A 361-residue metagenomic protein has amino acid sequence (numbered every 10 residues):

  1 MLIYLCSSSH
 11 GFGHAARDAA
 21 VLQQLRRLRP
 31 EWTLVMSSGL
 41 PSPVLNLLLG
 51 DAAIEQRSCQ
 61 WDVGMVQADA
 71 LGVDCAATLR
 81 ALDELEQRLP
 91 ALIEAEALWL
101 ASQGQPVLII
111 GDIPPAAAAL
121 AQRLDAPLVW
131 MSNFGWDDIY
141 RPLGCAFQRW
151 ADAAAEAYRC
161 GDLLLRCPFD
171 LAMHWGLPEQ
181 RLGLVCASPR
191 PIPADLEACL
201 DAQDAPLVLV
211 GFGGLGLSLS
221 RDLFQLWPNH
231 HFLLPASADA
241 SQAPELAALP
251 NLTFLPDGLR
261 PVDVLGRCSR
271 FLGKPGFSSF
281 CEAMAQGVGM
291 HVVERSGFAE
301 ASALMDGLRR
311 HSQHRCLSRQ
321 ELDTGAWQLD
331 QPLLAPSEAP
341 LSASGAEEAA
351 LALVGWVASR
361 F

Functional and structural regions predicted by a protein language model:
S7-A19: A short, glycine/small-residue-rich beta-strand->loop->alpha-helix junction that serves as a flexible
V21-L22, A187-R270: Donor-nucleotide binding loops and adjacent catalytic segments primarily of GT-B fold Leloir glycosyltransferases
W32-Q87: Conserved nucleotide-sugar phosphate-binding/catalytic loop shared by glycosyltransferases and other
G72-L108, P115: Conserved nucleotide-sugar donor-binding subdomain of glycosyltransferases
L108-I113, R260-A303: A donor-sugar binding/catalytic signature common to diverse glycosyltransferases and related nucleotide-sugar
Q122-I139: Active-site proximal beta-strand in glycosyltransferases
Y140-L217: A nucleotide-sugar donor-handling region in carbohydrate enzymes
Q328-F361: C-terminal amphipathic helix plus adjacent low-complexity, charged tail appended to glycosyltransferase catalytic
